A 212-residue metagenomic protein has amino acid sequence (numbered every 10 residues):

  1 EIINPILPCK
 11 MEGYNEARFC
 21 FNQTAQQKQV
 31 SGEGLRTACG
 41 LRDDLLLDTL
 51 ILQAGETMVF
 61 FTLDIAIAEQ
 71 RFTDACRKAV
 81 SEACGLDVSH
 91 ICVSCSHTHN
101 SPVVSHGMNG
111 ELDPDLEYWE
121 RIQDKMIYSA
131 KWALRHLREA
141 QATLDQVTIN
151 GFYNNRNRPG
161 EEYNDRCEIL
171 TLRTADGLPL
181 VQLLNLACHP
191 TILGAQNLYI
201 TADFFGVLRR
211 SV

Functional and structural regions predicted by a protein language model:
E1-S94, P102-V212: Conserved beta-alpha junction segments in alpha/beta enzyme cores
